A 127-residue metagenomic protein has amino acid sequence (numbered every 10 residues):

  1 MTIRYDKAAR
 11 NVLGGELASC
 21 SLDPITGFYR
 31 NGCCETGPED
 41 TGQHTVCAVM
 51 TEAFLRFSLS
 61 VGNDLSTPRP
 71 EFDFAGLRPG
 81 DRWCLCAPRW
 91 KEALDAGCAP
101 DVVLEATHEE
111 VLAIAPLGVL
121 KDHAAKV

Functional and structural regions predicted by a protein language model:
T2-A53, D122, K126: Extended boundary segments
V49-D64: Short, basic/aromatic beta-hairpin or loop at an interaction surface
V61, P79, G97: Feature captures the catalytic cores and cofactor-binding loops of soluble hydro-lyases/lyases that act on carboxylate
S66-D73: Short alpha-helix capping/helix-loop boundary micro-motifs
W90-A113: Short, compositionally biased
E109-V127: Glycine- and charge-enriched low-complexity intrinsically disordered segments
